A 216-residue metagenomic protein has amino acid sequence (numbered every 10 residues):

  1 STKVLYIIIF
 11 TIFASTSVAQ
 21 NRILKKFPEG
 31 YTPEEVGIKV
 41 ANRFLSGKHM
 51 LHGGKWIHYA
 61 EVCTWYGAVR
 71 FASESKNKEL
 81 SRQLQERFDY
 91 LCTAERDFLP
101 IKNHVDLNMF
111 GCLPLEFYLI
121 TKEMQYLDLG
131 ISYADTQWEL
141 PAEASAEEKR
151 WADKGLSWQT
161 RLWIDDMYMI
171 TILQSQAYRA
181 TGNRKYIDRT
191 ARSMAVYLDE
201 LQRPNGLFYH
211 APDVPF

Functional and structural regions predicted by a protein language model:
S1-N21: Bacterial Sec-dependent N-terminal signal peptides
V4-I8, G30, E34, E123 (+1 more regions): Generic alpha-helix initiation/capping and coil-helix boundary signal
N21-P28, V62-N77, M109-E123, M169-N183: Well-ordered alpha-helical scaffold segments within catalytic/enzyme domains
K25-P33, A41-V62, C92-N108, D153-M167 (+1 more regions): Solvent-exposed loop and edge beta-strand segments that line ligand/cofactor-binding and catalytic clefts
P33-L51, E79-P100, Q125-R150, R184-Y209: Long, well-ordered core segments of solenoidal/helical folds
I57-Y59, A72, E79-L80, M109 (+6 more regions): Broad hydrophobic/π-residue packing in well-ordered secondary structure
H104-M169, L173: Extracytoplasmic mature domains of secreted/periplasmic and thylakoid-lumen proteins
L156-L162, L173, A177-K185, M194 (+1 more regions): Active-site cleft segment of glycoside hydrolase catalytic domains centered on the general acid/base Glu
